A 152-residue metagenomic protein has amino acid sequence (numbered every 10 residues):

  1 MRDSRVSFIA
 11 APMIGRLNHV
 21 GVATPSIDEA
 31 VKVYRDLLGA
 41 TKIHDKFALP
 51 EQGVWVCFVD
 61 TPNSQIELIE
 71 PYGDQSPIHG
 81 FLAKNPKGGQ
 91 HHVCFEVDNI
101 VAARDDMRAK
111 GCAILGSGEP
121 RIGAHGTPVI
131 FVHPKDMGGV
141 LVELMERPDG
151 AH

Functional and structural regions predicted by a protein language model:
F8, P12, F47, C57-V59 (+2 more regions): Vicinal oxygen chelate
F8-V31, G88-F95, E146-H152: N-terminal beta-strand motif that seeds the catalytic metal site of vicinal oxygen chelate
N18, A40-H44, L141: Extended macromolecule-engaging scaffold surfaces, prototypically the DNA polymerase sliding clamp/PCNA/9-1-1 ring
T24-V31, L37, G73-S76, F81-D136: Vicinal oxygen chelate
L37, P50-G53: An N-terminus-focused feature that recognizes amino-terminal "leader" regions
V54, T61-N63, N85-Q90: Short connector loops at helix/strand junctions that flank enzyme active sites, especially segments positioning acidic
